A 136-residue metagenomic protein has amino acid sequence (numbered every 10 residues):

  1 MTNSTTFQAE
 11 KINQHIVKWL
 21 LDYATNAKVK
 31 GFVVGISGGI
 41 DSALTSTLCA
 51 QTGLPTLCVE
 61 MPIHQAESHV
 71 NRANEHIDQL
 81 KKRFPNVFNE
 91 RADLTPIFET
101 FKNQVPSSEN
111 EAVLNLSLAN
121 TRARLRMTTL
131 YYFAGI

Functional and structural regions predicted by a protein language model:
T2-I136: ATP-dependent adenylation/nucleotidyltransferase module used to activate substrates
